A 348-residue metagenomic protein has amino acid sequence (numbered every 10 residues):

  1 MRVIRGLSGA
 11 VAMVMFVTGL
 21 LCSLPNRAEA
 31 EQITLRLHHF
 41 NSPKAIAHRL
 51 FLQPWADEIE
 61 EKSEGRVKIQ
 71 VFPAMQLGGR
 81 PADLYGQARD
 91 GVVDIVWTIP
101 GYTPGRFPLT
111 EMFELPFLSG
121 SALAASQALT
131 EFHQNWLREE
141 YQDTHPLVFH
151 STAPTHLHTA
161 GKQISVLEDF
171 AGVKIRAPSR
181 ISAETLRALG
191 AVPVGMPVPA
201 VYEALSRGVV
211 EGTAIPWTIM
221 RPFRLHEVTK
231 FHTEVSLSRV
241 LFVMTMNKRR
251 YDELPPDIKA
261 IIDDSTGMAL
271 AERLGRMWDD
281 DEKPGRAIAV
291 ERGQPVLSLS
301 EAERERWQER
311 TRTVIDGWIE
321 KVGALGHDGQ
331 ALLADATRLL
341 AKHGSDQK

Functional and structural regions predicted by a protein language model:
M1-G6: N-terminal secretory signal peptides that target proteins for export/translocation
L7, L21-C22, K62, D264: Intrinsically disordered, low-complexity segments enriched in Ser/Pro/Gly/Ala and basic residues
G9-S23: Bacterial N-terminal signal peptides
L24-A28: Aromatic-capped interface at the extracytoplasmic side of an N-terminal signal-anchor transmembrane helix
E29-L123, F132, W136-K348: N-terminal secretory/targeting leader peptides
S126: An amphipathic, aromatic/His-enriched active-site/gating alpha helix that lines ligand/cofactor pockets
